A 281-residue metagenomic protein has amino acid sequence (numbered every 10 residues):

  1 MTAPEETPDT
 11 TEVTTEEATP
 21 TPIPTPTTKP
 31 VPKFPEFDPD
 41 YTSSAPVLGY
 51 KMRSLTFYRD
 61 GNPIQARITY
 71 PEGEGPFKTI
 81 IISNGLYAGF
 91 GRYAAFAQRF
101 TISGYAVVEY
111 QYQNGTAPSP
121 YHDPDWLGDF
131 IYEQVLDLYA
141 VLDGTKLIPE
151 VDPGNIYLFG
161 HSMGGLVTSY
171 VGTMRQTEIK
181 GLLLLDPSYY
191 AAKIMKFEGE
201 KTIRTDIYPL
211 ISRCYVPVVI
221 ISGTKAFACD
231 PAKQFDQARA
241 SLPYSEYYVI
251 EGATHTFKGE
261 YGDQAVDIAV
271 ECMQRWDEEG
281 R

Functional and structural regions predicted by a protein language model:
V31-G73: N-terminal cap/lid segment of alpha/beta-hydrolase-fold proteins
F77, S83-A88: Active-site glycine-rich loops that stabilize anionic/oxyanionic intermediates across multiple enzyme folds
G91-A95, R99, Q111-Y132: Cap/lid segment of the alpha/beta-hydrolase catalytic domain
L127-P149: Alpha/beta-hydrolase active-site loop
V141-L210: Primarily recognizes the serine-hydrolase "nucleophile elbow" in alpha/beta-hydrolase and SGNH/GDSL folds
C214, I220-S222: Short beta-strand/loop motif that positions the catalytic acidic residue of the alpha/beta-hydrolase fold
F227-K233: Conserved alpha/beta-hydrolase "acid-adjacent" motif
A253-G262: Catalytic histidine-centered segment of alpha/beta-hydrolase-like enzymes
